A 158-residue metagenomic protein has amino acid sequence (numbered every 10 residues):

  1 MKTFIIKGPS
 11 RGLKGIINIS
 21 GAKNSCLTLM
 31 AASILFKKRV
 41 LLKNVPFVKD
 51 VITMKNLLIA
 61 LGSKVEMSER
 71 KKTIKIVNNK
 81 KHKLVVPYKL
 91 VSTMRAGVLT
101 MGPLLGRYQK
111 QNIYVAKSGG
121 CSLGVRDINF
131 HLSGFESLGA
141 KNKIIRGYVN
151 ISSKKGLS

Functional and structural regions predicted by a protein language model:
M1-S158: Structural preference for solvent-exposed beta-strand-turn elements and adjacent flexible terminal/loop segments within
